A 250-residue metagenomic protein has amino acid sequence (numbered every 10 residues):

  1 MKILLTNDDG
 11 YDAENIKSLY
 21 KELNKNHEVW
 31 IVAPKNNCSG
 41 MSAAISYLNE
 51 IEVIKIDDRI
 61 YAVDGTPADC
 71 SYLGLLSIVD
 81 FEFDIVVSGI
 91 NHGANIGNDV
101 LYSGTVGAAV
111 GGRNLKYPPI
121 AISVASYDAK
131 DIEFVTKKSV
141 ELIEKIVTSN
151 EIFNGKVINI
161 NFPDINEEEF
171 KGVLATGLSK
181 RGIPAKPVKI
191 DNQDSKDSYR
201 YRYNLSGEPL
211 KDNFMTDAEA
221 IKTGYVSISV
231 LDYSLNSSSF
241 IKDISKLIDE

Functional and structural regions predicted by a protein language model:
I3, E14-S77, F81-E82: A cross-family phosphate/adenosyl-ligand binding-site feature
L5-D12, D99-V100: Short, glycine-rich nucleotide/cofactor-binding loops
D9-K17, D194: Short acidic, Gly/Ser-rich segments with clustered Asp/Glu that frequently serve as metal-coordination loops in enzyme
L76-D80, A109-P118: Alpha-helix C-terminal capping segments
I85: Short, Asp-centered acidic motifs that coordinate Mg2+ and/or phosphate in catalytic or ligand-binding sites
A94-S103: Glycine/threonine-rich flexible loop motifs
I120-S149: Short, glycine-/small-residue-rich phosphate/pyrophosphate-handling segment
S149-F153, N161-E250: C-terminal accessory domains and tails appended to enzymatic cores
